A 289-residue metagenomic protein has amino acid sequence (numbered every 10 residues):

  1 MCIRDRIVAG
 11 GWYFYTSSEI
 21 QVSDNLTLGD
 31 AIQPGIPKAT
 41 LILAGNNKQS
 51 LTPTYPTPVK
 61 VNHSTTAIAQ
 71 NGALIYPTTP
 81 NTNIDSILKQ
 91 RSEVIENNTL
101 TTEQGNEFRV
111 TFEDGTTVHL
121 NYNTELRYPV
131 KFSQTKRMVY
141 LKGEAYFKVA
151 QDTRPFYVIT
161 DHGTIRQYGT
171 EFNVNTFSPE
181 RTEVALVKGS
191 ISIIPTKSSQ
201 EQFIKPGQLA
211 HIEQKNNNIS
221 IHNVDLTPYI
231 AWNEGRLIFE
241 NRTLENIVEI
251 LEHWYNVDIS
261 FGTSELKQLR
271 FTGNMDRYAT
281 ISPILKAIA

Functional and structural regions predicted by a protein language model:
M1-D5: Conserved small/polar residues in nucleotide/adenosyl-binding loops
A9-A289: A residue-level detector for the "anchor" residue at the start of short, highly conserved motifs
